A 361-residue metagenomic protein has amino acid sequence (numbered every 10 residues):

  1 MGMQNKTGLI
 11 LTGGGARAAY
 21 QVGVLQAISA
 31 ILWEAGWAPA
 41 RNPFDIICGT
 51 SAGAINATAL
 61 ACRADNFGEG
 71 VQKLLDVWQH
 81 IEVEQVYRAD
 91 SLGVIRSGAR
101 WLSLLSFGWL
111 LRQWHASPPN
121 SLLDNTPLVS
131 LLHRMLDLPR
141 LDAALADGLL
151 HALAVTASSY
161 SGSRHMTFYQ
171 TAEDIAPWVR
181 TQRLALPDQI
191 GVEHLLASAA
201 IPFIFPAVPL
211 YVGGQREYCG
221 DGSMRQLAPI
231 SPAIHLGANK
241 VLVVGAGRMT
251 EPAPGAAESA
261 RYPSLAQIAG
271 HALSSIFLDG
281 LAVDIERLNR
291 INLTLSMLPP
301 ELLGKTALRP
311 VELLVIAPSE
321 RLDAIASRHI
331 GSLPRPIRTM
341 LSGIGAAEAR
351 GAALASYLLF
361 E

Functional and structural regions predicted by a protein language model:
G2-I10, A16-T126, L132, Y169-L184 (+2 more regions): Patatin-like phospholipase
G8-L11, P43-S51, A152-S158, L313-A317: Extended hydrophobic secondary-structure segments that form protein cores and membrane-embedded regions
A30-A40, R140-L145, M297-T306: Alpha-helix termini
E84-I95, L138-A154: A short alpha-helix-loop-beta-strand transition element characteristic of N-terminal alpha/beta dinucleotide-binding
P118, A146-N239, V243-S275, A352-F360: Active-site gating loop/helix substructures
P119, L132, S296-E361: C-terminal helical/tail subdomains of lipid-metabolizing enzymes
L122-L136, A152-A157: Extended catalytic-interface subdomain
G255-L295, P336-L341: Acidic, Ser/Thr-rich peripheral helices and adjacent loops at domain boundaries
